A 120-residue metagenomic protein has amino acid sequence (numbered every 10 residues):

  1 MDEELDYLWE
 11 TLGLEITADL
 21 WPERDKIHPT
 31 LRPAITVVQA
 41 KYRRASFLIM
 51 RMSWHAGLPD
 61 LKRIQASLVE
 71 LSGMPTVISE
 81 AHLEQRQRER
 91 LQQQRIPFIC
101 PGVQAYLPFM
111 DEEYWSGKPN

Functional and structural regions predicted by a protein language model:
M1-I96: DNA-contacting interfaces and partner/effector-binding or oligomerization modules in DNA-centric proteins
Q87, P108-M110: Short secondary-structure boundary/hinge segments and terminal tails
R95-L107: Charged, structured surface patches that assemble and position nucleic-acid processing machinery
E112, S116-P119: N-terminal intrinsically disordered, cationic/polar leader segments that include organellar targeting peptides
